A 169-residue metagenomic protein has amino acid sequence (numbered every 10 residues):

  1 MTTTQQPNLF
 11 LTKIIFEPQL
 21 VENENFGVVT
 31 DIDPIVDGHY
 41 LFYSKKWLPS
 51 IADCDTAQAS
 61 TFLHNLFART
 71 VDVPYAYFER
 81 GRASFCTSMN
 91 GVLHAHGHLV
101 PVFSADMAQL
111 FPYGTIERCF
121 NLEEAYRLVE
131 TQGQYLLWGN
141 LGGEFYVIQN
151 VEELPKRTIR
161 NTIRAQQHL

Functional and structural regions predicted by a protein language model:
M1-L169: HIT superfamily nucleotide-processing domains
